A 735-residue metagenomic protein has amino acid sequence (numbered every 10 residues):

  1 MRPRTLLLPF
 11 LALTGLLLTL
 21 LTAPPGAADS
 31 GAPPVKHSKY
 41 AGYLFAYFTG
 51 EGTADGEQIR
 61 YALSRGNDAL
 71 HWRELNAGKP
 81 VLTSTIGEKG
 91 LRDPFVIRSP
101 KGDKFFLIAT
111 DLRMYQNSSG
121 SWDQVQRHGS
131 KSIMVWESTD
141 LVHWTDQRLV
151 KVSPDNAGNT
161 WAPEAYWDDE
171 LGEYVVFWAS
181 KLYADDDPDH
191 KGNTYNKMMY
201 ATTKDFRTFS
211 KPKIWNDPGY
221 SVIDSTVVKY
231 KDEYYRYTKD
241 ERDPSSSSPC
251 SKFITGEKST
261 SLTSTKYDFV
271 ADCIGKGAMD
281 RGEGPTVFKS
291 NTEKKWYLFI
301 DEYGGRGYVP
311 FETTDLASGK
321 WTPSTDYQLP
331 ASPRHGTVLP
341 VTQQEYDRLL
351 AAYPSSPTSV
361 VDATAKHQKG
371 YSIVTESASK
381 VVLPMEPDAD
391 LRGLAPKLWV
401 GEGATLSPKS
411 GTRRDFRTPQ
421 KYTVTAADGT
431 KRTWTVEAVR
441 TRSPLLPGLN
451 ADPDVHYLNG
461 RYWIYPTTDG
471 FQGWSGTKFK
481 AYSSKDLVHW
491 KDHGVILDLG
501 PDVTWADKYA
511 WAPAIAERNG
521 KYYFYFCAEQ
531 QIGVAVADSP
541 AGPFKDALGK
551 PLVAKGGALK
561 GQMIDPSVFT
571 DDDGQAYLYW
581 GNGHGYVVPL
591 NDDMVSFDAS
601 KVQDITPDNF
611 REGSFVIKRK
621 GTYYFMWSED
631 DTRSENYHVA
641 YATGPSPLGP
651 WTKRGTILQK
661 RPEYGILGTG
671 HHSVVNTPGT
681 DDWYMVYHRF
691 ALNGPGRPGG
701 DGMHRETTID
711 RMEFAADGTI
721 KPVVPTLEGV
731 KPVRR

Functional and structural regions predicted by a protein language model:
M1-A28: Secretory targeting and sorting signals
M1-P3, L91, P212, T412 (+1 more regions): Short, intrinsically disordered low-complexity segments
R4-L7, L20, Y195, D388 (+1 more regions): Residues at the start of alpha-helices and the adjacent loop-to-helix junctions
L6-L8, L21, K204, K397-G401 (+1 more regions): Hydrophobic transmembrane signal anchors and adjacent membrane-proximal interface regions, especially in viral
G15, G256, A363-A365: Small side chains
D29-P357, A438-R735: Carbohydrate-active catalytic/glycan-binding domains of CAZyme proteins, especially the secreted or lumenal ectodomains
S355-T441: Beta-rich interaction/scaffold domains
